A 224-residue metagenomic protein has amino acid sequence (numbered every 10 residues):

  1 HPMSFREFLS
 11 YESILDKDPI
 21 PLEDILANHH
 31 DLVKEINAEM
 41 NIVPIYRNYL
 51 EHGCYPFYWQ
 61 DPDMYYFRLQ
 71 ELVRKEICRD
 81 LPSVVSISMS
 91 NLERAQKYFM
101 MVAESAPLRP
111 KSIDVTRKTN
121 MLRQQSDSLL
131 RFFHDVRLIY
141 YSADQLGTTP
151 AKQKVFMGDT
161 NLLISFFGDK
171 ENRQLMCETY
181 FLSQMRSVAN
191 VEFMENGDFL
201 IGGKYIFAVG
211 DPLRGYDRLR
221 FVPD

Functional and structural regions predicted by a protein language model:
H1, Y205-I206, D217-D224: Active-site regions of enzymes building and remodeling cell-envelope glycoconjugates
H1-A95: Interdomain motor-coupling "hinge/lid" segment immediately C-terminal to the ATP-binding subdomain of NTP-driven enzymes
S4-F5, L162-L163, P212-L213: Short, solvent-exposed loop/turn segments at secondary-structure junctions
E7, E178, A208: Acidic-residue sensor for enzyme active/binding pockets
C54-G197: Accessory nucleic acid-recognition modules appended to NTPase machines
D135, F156-M157, I206-V209, R220-F221: Short hydrophobic-aromatic micro-motifs
N172-M176, P212-F221: Active-site-adjacent loop/helix micro-motif of nuclease/hydrolase catalytic cores
F181, M185, G197-G215: Conserved catalytic cores of phosphodiester-cleaving nucleases, focusing on short active-site segments
